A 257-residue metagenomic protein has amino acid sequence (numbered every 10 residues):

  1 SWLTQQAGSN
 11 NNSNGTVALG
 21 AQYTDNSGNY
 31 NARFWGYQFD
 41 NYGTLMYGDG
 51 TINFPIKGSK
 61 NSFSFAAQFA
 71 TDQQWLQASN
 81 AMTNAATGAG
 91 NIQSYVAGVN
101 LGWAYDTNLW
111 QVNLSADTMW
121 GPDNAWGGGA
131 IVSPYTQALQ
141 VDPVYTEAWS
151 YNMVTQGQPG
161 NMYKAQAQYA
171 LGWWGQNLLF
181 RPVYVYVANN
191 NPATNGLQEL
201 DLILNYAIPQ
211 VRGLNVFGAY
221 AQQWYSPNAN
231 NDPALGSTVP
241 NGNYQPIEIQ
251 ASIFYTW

Functional and structural regions predicted by a protein language model:
S1-N53: Internal metal/ion-chelating core segments
L3-A7, G36, A81-G88, W149-V154 (+2 more regions): Extracellular loop and loop/strand-boundary signature of outer-membrane beta-barrel proteins
N11-G15, Y37-Y47, G157-N161, A188-Q198 (+1 more regions): Solvent-exposed loop/turn segments connecting transmembrane beta-strands in outer-membrane beta-barrel proteins
L19, A165, N243-W257: Outer-membrane beta-barrel "beta-signal"
T24, N29, D49-A188: Detector for outer-membrane/organellar transmembrane beta-barrel domains, recognizing the amphipathic beta-strand
M82-A86, G129-A138, G196-E199, P233-Y244: Flexible, surface-exposed loop regions and adjacent strand-edge segments of Gram-negative outer-membrane beta-barrel
N161, Q176-F217: A C-terminal functional module that forms or caps the active site or interfaces directly with catalytic machinery
V216-S237: C-terminal beta-signal and adjacent terminal beta-strands/loops of Gram-negative outer-membrane beta-barrel proteins
